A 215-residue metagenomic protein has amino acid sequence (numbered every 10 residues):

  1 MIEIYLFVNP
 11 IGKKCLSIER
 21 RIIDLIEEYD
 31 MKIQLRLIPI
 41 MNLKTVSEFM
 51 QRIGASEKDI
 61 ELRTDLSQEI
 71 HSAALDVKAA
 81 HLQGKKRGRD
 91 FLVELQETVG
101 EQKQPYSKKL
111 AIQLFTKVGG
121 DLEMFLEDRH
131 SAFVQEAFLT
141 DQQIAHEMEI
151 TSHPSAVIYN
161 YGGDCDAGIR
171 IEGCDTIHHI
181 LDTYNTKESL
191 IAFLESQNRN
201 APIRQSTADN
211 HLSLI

Functional and structural regions predicted by a protein language model:
M1-I2: A short beta-strand-turn-helix
Y5-I11, R21-I26, Q102-I215: C-terminal cap of thioredoxin/glutaredoxin-like
K14: Short, cysteine/histidine-rich loop/knuckle motifs that typically chelate Zn2+
S17-K103: Structural alpha/beta surface segment adjacent to cysteine/selenocysteine redox centers across thiol/disulfide enzymes
